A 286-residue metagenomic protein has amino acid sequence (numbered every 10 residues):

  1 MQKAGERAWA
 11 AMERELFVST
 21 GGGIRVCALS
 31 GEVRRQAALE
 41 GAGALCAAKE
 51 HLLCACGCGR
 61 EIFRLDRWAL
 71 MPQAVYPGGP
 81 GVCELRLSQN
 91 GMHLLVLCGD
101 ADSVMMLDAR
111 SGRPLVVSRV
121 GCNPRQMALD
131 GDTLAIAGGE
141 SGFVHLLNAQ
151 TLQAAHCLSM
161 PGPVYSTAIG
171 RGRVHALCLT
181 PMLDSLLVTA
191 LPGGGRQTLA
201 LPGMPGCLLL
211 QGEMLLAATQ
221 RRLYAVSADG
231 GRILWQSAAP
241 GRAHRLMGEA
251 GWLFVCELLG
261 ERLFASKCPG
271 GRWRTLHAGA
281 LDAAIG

Functional and structural regions predicted by a protein language model:
M1-Q2, E32-A37, L70-Y76, R113-S118 (+4 more regions): A short beta-strand motif characteristic of beta-propeller blades
M1-R35, I285: An edge-strand/N-cap motif at the start of beta-rich repeat modules
K3-A10, E40-K49, P80-Q89, C122-D130 (+4 more regions): Repeated scaffold domains used in trafficking and secretory/extracellular systems, primarily beta-propellers
E15, H51-L52, H93, T133-L134 (+3 more regions): Conserved core beta-strand positions within WD40 beta-propeller blades
V18-G21, C54-G59, V96-D100, I136-E140 (+3 more regions): Conserved beta-strand positions in repeat-built beta-propeller and related beta-rich domains
G23-V26, R60-R64, D102-M105, G142-L146 (+3 more regions): Structural motif
A28-E32, D66-A69, D108-G112, N148-L152 (+3 more regions): Short loop/turn segments that connect beta-strands within beta-propeller blades
M247-G286: Blade-level signature of beta-propeller repeat domains, shared across WD40, Kelch, NHL, RCC1 and BNR/Asp-box propellers
